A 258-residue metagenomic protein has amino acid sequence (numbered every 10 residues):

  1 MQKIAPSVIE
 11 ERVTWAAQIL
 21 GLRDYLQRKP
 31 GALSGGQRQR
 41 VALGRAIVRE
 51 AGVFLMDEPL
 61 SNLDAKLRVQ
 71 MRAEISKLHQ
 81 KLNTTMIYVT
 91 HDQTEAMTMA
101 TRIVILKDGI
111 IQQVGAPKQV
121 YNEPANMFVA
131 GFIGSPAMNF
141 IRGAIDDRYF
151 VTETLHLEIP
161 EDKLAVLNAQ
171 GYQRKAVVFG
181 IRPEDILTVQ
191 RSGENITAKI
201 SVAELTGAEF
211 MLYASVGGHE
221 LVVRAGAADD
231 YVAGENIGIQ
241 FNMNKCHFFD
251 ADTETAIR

Functional and structural regions predicted by a protein language model:
M1-F128: ABC ATPase nucleotide-binding domains
A125-V177, L187-S201, A214-D230: ATPase nucleotide-binding modules
F150, E204-E209: Short, conserved beta-turn/loop elements at beta-strand boundaries and strand-helix junctions
V177-F179, G234-F241: A short, hydrophobic beta-strand micro-motif
I181-E184, N244: Alpha-helix/helix-capping structural signal
G238-R258: Generic C-terminus detector
